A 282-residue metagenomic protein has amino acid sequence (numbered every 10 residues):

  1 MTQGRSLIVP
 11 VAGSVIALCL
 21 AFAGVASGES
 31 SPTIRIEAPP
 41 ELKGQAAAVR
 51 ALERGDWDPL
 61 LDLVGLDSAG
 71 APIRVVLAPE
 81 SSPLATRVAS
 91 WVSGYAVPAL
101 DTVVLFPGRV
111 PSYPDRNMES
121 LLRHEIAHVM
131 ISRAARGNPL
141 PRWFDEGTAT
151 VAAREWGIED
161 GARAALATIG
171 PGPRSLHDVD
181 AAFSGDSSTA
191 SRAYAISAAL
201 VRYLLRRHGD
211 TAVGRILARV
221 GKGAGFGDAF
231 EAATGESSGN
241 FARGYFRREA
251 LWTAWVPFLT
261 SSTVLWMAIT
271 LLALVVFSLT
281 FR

Functional and structural regions predicted by a protein language model:
T2-S30: Hydrophobic secretory-pathway targeting helix
L7, L42, S262-T263: Residue-level recognition of alpha-helix termini/interfacial anchor residues
L18-A26, R133, E155, L274-L279: Short hydrophobic alpha-helical membrane-anchoring segments
E29-P141, A193: Juxtacatalytic substrate-recognition/specificity segment
D62-A69, D210-V213, W266: Surface-exposed helix-capping loop/turn segments at secondary-structure junctions
Y95-T102, R116-L121, A134-R207, T211-T263: Acidic/His/Gly-enriched intrinsically disordered linker/tail segments that often contain short helix/coil "MoRF-like"
T253-R282: C-terminal single-pass membrane-anchor helix
